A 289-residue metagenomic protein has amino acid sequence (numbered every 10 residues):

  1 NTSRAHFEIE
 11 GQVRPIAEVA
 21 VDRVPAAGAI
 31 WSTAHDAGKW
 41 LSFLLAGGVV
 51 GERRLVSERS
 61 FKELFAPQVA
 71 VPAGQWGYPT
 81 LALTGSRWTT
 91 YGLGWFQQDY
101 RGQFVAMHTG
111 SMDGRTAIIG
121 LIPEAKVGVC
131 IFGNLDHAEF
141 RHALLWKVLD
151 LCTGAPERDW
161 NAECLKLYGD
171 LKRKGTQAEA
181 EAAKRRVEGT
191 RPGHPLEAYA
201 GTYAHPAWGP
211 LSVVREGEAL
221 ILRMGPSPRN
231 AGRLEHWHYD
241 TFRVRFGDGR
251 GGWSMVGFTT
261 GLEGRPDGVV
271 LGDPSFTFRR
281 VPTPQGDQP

Functional and structural regions predicted by a protein language model:
R4-P289: Catalytic loop of the DD-peptidase/beta-lactamase superfamily, centered on the K-T-G motif and neighboring
